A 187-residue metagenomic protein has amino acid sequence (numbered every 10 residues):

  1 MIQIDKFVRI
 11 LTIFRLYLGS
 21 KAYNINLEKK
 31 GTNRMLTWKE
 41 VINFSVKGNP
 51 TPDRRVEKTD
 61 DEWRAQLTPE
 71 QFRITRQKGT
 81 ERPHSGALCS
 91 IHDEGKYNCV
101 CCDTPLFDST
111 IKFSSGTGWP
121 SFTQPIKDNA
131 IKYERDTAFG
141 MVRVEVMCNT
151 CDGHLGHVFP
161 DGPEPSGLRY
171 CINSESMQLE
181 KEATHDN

Functional and structural regions predicted by a protein language model:
F14, K47-P50: Short, low-complexity, intrinsically disordered N-terminal segments
F14-R34: Short, Lys/Arg-enriched N-terminal segments with co-localized hydrophobic residues within the first ~10-30 amino acids
N33-G48: Short acidic N-proximal helix/loop "leader" segments that mark the beginning of a domain or an inter-domain linker
I42, P50-N187: A short Gly-Trp-Pro
